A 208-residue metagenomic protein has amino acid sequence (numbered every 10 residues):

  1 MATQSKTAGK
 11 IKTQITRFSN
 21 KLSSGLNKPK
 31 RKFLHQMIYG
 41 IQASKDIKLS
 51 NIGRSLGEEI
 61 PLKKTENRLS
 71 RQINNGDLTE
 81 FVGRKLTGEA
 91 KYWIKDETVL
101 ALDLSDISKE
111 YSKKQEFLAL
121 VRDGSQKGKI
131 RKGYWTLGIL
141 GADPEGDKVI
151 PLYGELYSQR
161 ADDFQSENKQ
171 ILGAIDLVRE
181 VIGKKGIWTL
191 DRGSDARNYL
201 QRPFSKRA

Functional and structural regions predicted by a protein language model:
M1-A208: Conserved, well-structured functional cores that handle cations and Mg-NTP chemistry
